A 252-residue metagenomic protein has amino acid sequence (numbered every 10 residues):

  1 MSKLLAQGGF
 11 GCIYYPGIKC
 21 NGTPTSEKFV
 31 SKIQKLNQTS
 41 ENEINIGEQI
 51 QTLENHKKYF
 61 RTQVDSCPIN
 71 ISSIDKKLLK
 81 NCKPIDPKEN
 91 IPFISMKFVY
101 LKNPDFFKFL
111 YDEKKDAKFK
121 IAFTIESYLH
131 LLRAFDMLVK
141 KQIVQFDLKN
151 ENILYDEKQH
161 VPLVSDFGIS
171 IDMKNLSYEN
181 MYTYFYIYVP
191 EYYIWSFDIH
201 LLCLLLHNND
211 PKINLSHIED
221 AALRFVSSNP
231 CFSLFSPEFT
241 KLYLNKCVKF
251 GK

Functional and structural regions predicted by a protein language model:
M1-L4: Conserved N-terminal boundary motif of the eukaryotic protein kinase catalytic domain
G9-I74: ATP-binding glycine-rich loop module of kinase domains
F29, I94-M96, L163: Protein kinase-like catalytic core scaffold
Y59-I121: Conserved structural core of kinase catalytic domains
S127-Y128: Activation segment signature within eukaryotic-like protein kinase domains
L131-L138: Conserved hydrophobic alpha-helix
V139-D156: Catalytic-loop of the protein kinase fold
V161-L163, F167-K252: C-lobe/activation-segment region of protein kinase-like
